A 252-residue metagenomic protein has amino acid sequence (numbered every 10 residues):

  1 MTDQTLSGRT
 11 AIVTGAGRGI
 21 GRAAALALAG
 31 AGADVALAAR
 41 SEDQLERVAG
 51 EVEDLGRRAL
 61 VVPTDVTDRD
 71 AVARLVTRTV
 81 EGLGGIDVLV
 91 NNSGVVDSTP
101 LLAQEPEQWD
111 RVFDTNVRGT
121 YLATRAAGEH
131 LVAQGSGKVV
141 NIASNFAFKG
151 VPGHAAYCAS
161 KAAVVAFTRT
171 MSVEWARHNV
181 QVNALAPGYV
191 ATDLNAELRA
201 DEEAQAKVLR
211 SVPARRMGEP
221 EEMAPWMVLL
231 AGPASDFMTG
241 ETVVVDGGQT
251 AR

Functional and structural regions predicted by a protein language model:
T2, K149, V228, T239-R252: Short C-terminal tail/terminal secondary-structure segment of NAD(P)H-dependent dehydrogenase/reductase domains
T10, G17-G19: Conserved glycine-rich cofactor-binding loop
V72, P100-L101, E105-F113, V208: Substrate-binding pocket helix/loop in short-chain dehydrogenase/reductase
V90, A176, Q181, M238-G240: Short, small/polar-rich loop/turn modules that mediate ligand/substrate recognition or access, typified
T124, S160, T168: Active-site helix of classical SDR
E129, V173-R177, D236: Alpha-helical segment proximal to the catalytic Tyr-Lys
S144: Residue(s) in the substrate-gating loop at a strand-loop-helix junction that position the organic substrate next
